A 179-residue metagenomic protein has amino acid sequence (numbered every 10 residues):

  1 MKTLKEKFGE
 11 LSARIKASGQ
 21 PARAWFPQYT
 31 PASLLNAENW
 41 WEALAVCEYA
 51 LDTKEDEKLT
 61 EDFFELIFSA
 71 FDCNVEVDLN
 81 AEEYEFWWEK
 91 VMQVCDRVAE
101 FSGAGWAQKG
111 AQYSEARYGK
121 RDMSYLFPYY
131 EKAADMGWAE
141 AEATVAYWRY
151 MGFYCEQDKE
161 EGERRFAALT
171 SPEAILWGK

Functional and structural regions predicted by a protein language model:
F26, L59-L66, G105, A141: The tetratricopeptide repeat
Y29, L66-E76, W106-E115, T144-M151: Hydrophobic face of amphipathic alpha-helices that form TPR/SEL1-like repeat modules and related alpha-solenoid
A37, E76-E85, E100, R117-D122 (+2 more regions): Short coil/turn and helix-start
A50, V98, K132-A133, L169: Canonical positions in the second alpha-helix
E55-D56, N74, E100-G103, E115-R117 (+4 more regions): Short helix-capping/linker turns of helical repeat alpha-solenoids
E160-E173: TPR/TPR-like (Sel1-like) alpha-helical repeat modules
